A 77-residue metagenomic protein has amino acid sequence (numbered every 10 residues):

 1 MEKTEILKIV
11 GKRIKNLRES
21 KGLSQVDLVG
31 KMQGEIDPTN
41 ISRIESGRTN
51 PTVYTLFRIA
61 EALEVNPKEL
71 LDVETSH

Functional and structural regions predicted by a protein language model:
M1-S20: A short, Lys/Arg-rich alpha-helix, primarily the initiator
K12, G22-L23, I36, P51-Y54: Residue-level signal for the short linker/turn that defines the boundary of a DNA-recognition helix
E19, G30, E61: Alpha-helical residues within the helix-turn-helix
G22-S42: Short alpha-helical DNA-recognition segment
T52-E69: DNA major-groove recognition helix of helix-turn-helix/homeodomain DNA-binding modules
E69-H77: Short amphipathic recognition helices of helix-turn-helix/homeodomain-type DNA-binding modules
